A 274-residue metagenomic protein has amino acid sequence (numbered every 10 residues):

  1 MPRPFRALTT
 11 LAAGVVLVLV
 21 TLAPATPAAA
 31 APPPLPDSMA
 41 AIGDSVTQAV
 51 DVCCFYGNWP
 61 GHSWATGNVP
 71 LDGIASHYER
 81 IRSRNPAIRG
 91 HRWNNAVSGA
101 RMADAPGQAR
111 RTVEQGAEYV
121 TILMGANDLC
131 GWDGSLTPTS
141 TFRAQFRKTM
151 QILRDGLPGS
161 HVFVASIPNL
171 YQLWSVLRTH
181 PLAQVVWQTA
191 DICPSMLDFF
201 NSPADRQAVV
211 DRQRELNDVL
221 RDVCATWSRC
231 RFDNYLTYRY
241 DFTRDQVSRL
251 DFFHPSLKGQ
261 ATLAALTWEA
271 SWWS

Functional and structural regions predicted by a protein language model:
M1-A30: Secretory targeting and sorting signals
A12-A23, W59-D72, Y119, Q260-A264: Hydrophobic alpha-helical membrane segments, chiefly transmembrane helices and signal peptide h-regions, characterized
L17, S38, V46, F55 (+4 more regions): Extracytoplasmic/periplasmic mature domains of Sec-exported, cell-envelope-associated bacterial proteins
P27-D37, G159, S274: Polybasic, low-complexity, intrinsically disordered segments
A30-R92, T112: Serine-esterase "nucleophile elbow" of acetyl-processing enzymes
Q48, R101, Y171: Flexible, glycine-rich phosphate/dinucleotide-binding loops and adjacent beta-alpha linkers at cofactor/substrate
E79, P106-L257, A265-W272: Alpha-helical cap/lid subdomain in secreted, periplasmic, or secretory-pathway luminal O-acyl-processing enzymes
G90-M102: Functional beta-strand-loop-alpha-helix junction segments that form "active/interaction loops" within catalytic
